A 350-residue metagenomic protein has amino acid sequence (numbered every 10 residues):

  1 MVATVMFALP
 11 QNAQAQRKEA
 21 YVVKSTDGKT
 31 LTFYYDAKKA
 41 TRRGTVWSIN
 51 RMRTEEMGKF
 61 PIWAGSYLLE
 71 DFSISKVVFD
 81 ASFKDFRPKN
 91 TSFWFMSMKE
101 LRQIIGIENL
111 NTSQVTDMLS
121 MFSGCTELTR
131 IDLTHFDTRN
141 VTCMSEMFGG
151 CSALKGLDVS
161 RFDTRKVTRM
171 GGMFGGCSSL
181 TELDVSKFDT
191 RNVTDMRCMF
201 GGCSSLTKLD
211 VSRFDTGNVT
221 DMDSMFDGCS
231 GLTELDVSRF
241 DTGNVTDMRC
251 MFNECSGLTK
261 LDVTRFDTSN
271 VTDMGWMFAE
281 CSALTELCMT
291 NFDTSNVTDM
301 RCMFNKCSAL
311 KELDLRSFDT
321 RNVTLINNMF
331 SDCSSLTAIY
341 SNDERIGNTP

Functional and structural regions predicted by a protein language model:
T4-A13: C-terminal segment of classical bacterial N-terminal signal peptides
A15-G28, F33-Y35: Boundary/junction segments of secreted and surface-exposed precursor proteins
A37-T41, R345-I346: Acidic glycine-/aspartate-rich tracts in secreted/extracellular proteins
K39-G124: LRR N-terminal entry segment and analogous cap-like coil->beta motifs
S73-F86, E100-T116, T126-T142, S152-T168 (+7 more regions): Structural signature of tandem-repeat unit edges
F93, T349-P350: Short, aromatic/basic amphipathic alpha-helical patches
S120-G124, E146-G150, G171-G176, C198-G202 (+5 more regions): Short beta-strand elements of solenoid repeat domains
